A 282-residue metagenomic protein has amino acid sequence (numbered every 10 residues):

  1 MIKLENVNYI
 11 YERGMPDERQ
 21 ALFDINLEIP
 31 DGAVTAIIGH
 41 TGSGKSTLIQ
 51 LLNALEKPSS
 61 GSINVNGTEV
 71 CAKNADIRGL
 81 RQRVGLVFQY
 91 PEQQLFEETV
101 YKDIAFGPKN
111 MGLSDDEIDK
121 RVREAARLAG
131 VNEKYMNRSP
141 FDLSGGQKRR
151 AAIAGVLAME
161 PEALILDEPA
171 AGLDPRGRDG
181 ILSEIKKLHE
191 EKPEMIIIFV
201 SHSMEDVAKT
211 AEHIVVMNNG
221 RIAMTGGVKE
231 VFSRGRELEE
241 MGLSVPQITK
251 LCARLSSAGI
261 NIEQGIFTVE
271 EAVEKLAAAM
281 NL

Functional and structural regions predicted by a protein language model:
M1, I10-D24, K73-D76: A short, flexible loop at the N-terminus of ABC-type nucleotide-binding domains that lies
N53: Helix-to-loop junction immediately C-terminal to a conserved catalytic motif
S62-G79: ABC ATPase NBD Q-loop/coupling interface
D116-K134: Conserved ABC ATPase "signature" region
S139-L143, Q147: Conserved ABC ATPase signature
E160: Conserved catalytic motifs of ABC-family nucleotide-binding domains
